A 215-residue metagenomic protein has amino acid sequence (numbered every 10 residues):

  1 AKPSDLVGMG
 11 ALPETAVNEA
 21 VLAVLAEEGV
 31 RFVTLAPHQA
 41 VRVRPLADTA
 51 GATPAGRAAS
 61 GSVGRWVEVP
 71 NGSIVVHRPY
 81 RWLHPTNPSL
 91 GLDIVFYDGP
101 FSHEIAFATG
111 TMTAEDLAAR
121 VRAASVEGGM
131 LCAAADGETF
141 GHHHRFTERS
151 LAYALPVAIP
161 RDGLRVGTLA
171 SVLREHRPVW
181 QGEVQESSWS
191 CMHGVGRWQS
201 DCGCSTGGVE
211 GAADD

Functional and structural regions predicted by a protein language model:
A1-G51, A55-V67, T139-R161: Catalytic domains of cell-wall/extracellular-matrix polysaccharide-remodeling enzymes, centered on de-N-acetylation
G51-D215: Active-site and substrate-binding clefts of carbohydrate-active enzymes
